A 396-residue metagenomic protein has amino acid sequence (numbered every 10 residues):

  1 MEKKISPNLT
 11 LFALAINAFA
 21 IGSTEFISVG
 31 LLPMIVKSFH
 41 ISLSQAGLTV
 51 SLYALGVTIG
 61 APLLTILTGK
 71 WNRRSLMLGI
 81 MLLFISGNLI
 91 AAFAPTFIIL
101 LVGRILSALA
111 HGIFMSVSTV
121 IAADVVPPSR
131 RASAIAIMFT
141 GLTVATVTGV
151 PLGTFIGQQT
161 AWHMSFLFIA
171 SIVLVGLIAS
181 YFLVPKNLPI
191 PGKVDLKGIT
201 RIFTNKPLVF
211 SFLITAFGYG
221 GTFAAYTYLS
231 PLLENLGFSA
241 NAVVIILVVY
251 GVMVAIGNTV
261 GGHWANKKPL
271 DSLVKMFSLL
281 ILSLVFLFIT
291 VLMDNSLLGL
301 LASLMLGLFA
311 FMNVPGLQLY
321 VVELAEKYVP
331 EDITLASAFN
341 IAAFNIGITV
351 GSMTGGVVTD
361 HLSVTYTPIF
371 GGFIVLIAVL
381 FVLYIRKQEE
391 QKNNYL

Functional and structural regions predicted by a protein language model:
H40, N72, F93-I99, A110 (+2 more regions): Helix-breaking motifs and short loop linkers at transmembrane-helix boundaries and internal kinks in secondary membrane
I59-I98: Conserved MFS/SLC helix-loop-helix module at the cytosolic interface between two early adjacent transmembrane helices
A61-N72, N258-P269, T359: Helix-to-loop junctions at the C-terminal end of transmembrane segments in multipass secondary transporters
L83-I90, P95-S107, L297-M305: Paired small-residue
F97, G103-G141: Cytoplasmic helix-loop-helix junction between adjacent transmembrane helices in 12-TM secondary transporters
A170-P189, V382-I385: C-terminal membrane-cytosol helix-exit motif in multi-pass small-molecule transporters
D271-L317: C-terminal transmembrane helical hairpin of 12-TM major facilitator-type secondary transporters
L324-L362: A late C-terminal transmembrane helix in Major Facilitator Superfamily
